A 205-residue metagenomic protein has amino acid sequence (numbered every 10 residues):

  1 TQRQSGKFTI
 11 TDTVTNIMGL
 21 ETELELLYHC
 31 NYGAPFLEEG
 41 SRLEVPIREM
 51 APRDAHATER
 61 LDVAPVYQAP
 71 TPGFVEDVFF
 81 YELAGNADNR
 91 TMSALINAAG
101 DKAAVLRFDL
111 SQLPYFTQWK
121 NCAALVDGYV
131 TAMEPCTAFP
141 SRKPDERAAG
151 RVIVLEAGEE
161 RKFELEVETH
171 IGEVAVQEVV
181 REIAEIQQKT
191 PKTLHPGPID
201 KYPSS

Functional and structural regions predicted by a protein language model:
T1-C30: Acidic, contiguous internal or C-terminal segments within carbohydrate-active enzymes that form a structured patch used
K7-T15, M92-A99, W119, L125: Short beta-strand elements of extracellular/lumenal beta-sandwich folds
I10, L26-Y28, T91-S93, T131 (+1 more regions): Hydrophobic residues positioned within well-ordered beta-strands of beta-sheet architectures
I17-G19, G33-P35, E168-G172: Short coil/turn motifs at secondary-structure junctions
L26-N31, L110, P114: Surface-exposed beta-strand/loop patches in extracellular or lumenal glycoproteins
G33-A34, E38-L110: Active-site/ligand-binding surface loops and adjacent short beta/alpha elements that line catalytic pockets across
A99-S205: Active-site pocket scaffolds in enzymes
